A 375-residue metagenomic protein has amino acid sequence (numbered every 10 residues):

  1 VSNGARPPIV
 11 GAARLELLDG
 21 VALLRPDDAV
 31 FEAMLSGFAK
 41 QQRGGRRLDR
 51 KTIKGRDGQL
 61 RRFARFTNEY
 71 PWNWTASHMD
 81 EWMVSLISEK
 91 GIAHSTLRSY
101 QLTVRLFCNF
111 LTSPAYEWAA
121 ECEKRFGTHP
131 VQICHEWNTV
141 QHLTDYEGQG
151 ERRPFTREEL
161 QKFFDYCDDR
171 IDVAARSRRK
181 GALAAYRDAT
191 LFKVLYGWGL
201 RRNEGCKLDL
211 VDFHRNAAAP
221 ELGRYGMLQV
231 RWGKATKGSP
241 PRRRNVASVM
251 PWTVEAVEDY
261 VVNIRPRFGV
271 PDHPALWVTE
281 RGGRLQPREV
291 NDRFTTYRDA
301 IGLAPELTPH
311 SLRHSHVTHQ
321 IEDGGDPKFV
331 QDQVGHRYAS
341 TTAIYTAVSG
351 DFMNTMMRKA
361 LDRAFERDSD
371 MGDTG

Functional and structural regions predicted by a protein language model:
V1-G375: Conserved catalytic core of the tyrosine transesterase superfamily
